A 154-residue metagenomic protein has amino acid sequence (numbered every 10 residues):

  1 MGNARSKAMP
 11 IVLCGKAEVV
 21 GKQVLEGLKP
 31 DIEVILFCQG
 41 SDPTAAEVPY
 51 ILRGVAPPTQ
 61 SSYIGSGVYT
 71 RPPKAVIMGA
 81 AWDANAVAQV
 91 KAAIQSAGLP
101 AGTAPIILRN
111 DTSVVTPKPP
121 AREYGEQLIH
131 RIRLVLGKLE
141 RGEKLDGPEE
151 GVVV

Functional and structural regions predicted by a protein language model:
M1-M9, A101, E143-V154: Eukaryotic N-terminal low-complexity, Ser/Thr- and Lys/Arg-rich leader segments that predominantly function as
M1-S61: Extreme N-terminal segments of fungal proteins
C14-K16, G79, N110: Structured beta-strand/turn binding interfaces of compact recognition modules in eukaryotic regulators
L28, I64-P72, A84-N85, A92 (+1 more regions): Long terminal accessory regions outside catalytic cores
A45-Y63, V87-A93, G125-R133: Well-ordered, non-membrane alpha-helical segments in soluble/globular domains
R53-P72, A101-I107: Intrinsically disordered, low-complexity domain-flanking/linker segments in eukaryotic proteins, enriched
R71-I106: Mid-chain, well-packed structural core segment of small domains
A93-L145: Ser/Thr/Gly-rich flexible loops in soluble cytosolic domains mediating phosphotransfer, phosphorylation
